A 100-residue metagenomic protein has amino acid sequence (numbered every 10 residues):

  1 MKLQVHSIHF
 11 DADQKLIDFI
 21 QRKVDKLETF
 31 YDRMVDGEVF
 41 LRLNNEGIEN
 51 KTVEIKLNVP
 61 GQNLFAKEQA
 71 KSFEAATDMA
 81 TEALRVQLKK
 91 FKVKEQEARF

Functional and structural regions predicted by a protein language model:
M1-F100: N-terminal, polar/charged subdomain of small-to-medium soluble alpha/beta proteins
